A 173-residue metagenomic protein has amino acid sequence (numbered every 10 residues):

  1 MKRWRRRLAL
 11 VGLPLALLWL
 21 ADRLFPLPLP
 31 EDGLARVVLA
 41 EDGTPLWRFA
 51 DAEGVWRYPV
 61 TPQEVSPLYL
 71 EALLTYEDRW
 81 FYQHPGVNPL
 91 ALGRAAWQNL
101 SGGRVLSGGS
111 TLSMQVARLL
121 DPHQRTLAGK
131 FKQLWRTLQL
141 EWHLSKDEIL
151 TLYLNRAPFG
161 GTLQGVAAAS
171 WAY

Functional and structural regions predicted by a protein language model:
M1-Y173: Juxtamembrane regions of bacterial inner-membrane/periplasmic proteins, predominantly the peptidoglycan biogenesis
